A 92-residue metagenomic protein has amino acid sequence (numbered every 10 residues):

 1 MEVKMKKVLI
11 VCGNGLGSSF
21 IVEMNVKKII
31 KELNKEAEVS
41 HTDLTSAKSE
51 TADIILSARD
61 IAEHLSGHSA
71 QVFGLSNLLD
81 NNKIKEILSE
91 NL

Functional and structural regions predicted by a protein language model:
E2-K6, Q71-L92: Ser/Thr/Gly-rich flexible loops in soluble cytosolic domains mediating phosphotransfer, phosphorylation
E2-S46: Conserved active-site segments centered on acidic
G17, E63-H64: Short glycine-rich, flexible loops that bind phosphorylated cofactors or substrates
V39-S40, A52-A58: Short, hydrophobic beta-strand segments that form beta-sheet elements in well-ordered domains
L44, S57-E63: Short, polar loop motifs at secondary-structure junctions
A52-I55, G67-S76: Active-site regions of enzymes building and remodeling cell-envelope glycoconjugates
